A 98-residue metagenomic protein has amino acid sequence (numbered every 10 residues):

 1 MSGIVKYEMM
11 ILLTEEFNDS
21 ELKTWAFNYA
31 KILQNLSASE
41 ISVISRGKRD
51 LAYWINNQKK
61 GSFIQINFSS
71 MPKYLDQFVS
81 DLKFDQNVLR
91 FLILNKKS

Functional and structural regions predicted by a protein language model:
M1-G61, S69-S98: Long, contiguous binding/interaction regions
